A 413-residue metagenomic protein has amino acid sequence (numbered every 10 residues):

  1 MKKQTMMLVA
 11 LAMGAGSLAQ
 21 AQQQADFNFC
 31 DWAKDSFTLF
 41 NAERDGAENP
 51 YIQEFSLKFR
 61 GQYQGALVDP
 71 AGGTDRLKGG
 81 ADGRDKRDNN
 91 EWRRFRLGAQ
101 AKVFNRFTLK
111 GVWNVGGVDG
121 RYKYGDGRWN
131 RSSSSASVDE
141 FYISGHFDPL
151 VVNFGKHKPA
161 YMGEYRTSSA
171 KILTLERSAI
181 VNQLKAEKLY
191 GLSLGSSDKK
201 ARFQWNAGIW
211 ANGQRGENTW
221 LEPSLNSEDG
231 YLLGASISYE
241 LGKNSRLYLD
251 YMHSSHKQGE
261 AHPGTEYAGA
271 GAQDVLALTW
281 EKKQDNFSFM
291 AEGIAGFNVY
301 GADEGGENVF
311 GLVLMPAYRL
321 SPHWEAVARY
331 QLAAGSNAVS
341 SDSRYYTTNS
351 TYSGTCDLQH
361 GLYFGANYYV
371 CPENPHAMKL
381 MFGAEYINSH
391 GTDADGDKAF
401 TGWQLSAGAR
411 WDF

Functional and structural regions predicted by a protein language model:
K2-A15, A19-Q64, V68-G73, F413: N-terminal periplasmic/intermembrane-space "pro-region" immediately following the signal or transit peptide
K2-K3, K156, K282, K379: A general lysine-centric signal
Q24-A33, Q64, V68-K86, G127-S133 (+2 more regions): Outer-membrane beta-barrel pore domains
A42-G73, R84-Q214, D229-Y231, I237-R246 (+2 more regions): Outer membrane beta-barrel
N130, E222-S224: Active-site rim elements
R215-L221: Right-handed parallel beta-helix
S224-L225, G354: Alpha-helix capping and helix-loop boundary segments enriched in small/acidic/polar residues
